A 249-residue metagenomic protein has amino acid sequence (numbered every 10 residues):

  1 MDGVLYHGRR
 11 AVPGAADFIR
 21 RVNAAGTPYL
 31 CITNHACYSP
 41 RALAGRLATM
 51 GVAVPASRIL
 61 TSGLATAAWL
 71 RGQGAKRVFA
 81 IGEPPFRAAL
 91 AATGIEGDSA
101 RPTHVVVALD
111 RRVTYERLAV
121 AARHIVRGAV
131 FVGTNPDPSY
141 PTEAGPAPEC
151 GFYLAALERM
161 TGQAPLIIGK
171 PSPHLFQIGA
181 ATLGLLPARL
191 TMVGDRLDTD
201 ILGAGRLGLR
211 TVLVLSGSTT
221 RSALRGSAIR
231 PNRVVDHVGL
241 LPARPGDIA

Functional and structural regions predicted by a protein language model:
M1-T27, A36-A249: Asp-based, Mg2+/Mn2+-dependent phosphohydrolase catalytic module
